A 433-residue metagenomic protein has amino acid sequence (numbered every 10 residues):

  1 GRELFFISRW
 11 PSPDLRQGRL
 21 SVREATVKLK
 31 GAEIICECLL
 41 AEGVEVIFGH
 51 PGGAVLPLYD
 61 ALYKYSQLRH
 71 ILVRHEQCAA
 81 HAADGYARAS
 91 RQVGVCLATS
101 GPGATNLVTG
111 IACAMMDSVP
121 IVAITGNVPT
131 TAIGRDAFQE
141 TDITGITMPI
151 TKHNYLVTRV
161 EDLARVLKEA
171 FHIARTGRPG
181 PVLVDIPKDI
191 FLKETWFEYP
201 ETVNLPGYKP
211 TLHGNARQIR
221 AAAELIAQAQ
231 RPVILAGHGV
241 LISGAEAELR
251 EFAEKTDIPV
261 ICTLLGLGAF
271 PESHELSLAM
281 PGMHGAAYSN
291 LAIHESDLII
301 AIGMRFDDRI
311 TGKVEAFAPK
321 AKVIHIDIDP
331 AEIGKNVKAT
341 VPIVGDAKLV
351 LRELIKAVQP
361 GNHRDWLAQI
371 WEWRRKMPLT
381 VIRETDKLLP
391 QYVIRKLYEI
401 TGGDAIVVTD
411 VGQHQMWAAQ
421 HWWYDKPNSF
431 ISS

Functional and structural regions predicted by a protein language model:
D14-S21: Short Gly/Ser/Thr- and charged-rich N-terminal loops/segments that act as flexible capping/hinge elements
V22, E161, K320-V411, Q415: Phosphate/pyrophosphate-binding active-site segments
V22-R23, K188-R217, A221, R364-W366 (+1 more regions): Aromatic-enriched
A32-I35, L40-V44, H50-G53, L58-L62 (+1 more regions): Active-site diphosphate/adenylate-binding microenvironment
E45-V46, R88-T99, A104-T125, M148-E201 (+5 more regions): Structural signature of the thiamine diphosphate
L56-T130, I234, Y288-D307, M416-S433: Thiamine diphosphate
R88, H238-I324, Q420-S433: Glycine-rich, anion-gripping cofactor-binding loops and their flanking helix/strand elements in enzyme active sites
V128-P129, I186-L192, H238-V240, P330 (+1 more regions): Glycine-rich beta-alpha junction loops
